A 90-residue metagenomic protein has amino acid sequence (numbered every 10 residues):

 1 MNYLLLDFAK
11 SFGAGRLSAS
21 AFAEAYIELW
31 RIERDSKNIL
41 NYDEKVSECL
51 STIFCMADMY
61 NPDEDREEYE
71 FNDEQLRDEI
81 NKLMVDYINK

Functional and structural regions predicted by a protein language model:
M1-K90: Acidic, Ser/Pro/Thr-rich low-complexity regulatory regions and the short amphipathic helical interaction modules they
